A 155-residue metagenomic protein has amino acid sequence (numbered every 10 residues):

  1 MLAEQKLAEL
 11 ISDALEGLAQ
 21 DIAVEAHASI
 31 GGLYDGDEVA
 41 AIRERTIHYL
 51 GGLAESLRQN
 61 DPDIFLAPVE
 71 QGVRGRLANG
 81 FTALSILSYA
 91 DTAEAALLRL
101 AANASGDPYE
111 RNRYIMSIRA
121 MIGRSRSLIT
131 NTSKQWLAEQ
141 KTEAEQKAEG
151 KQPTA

Functional and structural regions predicted by a protein language model:
M1-L84: N-terminal low-complexity or simple alpha-helical regulatory segments that function as activation/interaction modules
A3, F65-A155: Long, amphipathic alpha-helical coupling/dimerization segments that relay conformational signals between
